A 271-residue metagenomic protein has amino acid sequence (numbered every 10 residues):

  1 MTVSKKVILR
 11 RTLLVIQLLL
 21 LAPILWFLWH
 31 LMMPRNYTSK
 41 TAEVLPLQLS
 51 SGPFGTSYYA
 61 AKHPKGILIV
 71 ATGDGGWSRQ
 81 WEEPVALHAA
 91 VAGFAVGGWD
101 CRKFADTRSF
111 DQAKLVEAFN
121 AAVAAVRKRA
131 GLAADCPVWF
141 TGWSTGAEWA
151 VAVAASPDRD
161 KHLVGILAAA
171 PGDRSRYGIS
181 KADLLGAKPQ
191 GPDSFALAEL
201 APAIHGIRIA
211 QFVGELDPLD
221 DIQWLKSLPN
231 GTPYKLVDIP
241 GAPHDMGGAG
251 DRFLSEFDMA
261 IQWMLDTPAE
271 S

Functional and structural regions predicted by a protein language model:
T2-I24: N-terminal Sec-pathway targeting helices
W26-H63: N-terminal cap/lid segment of alpha/beta-hydrolase-fold proteins
A61-V91, G98-C101: Short, surface-exposed "cap/lid" segments of acyl-processing enzymes
D74, G214-P218, P240-P243: Acidic beta-to-alpha connecting loop that harbors the catalytic carboxylate
S109-L132: Alpha/beta-hydrolase active-site loop
R129-G131, D135-F195: Primarily recognizes the serine-hydrolase "nucleophile elbow" in alpha/beta-hydrolase and SGNH/GDSL folds
R176-N230: The feature captures the conserved acid-bearing segment of alpha/beta-hydrolase catalytic domains
T232-S271: C-terminal catalytic histidine-bearing segment of alpha/beta-hydrolase fold enzymes
